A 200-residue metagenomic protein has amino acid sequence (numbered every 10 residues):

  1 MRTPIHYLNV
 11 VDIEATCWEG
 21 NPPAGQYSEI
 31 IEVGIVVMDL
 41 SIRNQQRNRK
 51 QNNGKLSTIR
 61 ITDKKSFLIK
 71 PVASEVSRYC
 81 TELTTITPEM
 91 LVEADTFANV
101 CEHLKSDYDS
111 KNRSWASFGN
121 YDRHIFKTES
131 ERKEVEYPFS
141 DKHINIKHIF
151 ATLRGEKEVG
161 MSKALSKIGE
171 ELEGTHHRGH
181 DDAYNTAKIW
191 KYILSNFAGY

Functional and structural regions predicted by a protein language model:
M1-T3, K167, A183-Y200: Acidic two-metal-ion nuclease catalytic site recognized across multiple nuclease folds, prominently DnaQ/RNase D-T
R2-E131, Y137-P138, S166-H177: Conserved non-catalytic scaffold segment of RNase H-like nuclease domains
V11, I144, D181: Active-site flanking residues adjacent to catalytic metal/cofactor-binding acidic residues
E19-N21, E129, T152-G155, I189: Active-site-proximal flexible loops/turns
E102, R123-H124, I144-K147, Y184-A187: Non-catalytic, well-ordered alpha-helical scaffold segments
V135, R154-K167: A structural motif
E136-I144: Short hydrophobic/aromatic-enriched beta-strand-loop microsegments
H143-V159: Short alpha-helix plus adjacent loop in nuclease-associated cores
